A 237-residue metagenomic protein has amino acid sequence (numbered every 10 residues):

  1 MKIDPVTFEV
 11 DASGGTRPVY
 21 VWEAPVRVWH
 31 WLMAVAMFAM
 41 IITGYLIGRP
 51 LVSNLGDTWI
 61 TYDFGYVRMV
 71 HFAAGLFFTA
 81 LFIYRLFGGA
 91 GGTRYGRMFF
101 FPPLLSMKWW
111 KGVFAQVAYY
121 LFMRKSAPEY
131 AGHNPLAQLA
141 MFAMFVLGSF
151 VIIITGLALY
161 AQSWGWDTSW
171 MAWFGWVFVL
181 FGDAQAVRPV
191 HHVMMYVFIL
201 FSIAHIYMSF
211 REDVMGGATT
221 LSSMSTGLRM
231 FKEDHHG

Functional and structural regions predicted by a protein language model:
M1-G237: Membrane-embedded alpha-helical bundles that constitute the cytochrome b-like, heme-associated redox core of multi-pass
